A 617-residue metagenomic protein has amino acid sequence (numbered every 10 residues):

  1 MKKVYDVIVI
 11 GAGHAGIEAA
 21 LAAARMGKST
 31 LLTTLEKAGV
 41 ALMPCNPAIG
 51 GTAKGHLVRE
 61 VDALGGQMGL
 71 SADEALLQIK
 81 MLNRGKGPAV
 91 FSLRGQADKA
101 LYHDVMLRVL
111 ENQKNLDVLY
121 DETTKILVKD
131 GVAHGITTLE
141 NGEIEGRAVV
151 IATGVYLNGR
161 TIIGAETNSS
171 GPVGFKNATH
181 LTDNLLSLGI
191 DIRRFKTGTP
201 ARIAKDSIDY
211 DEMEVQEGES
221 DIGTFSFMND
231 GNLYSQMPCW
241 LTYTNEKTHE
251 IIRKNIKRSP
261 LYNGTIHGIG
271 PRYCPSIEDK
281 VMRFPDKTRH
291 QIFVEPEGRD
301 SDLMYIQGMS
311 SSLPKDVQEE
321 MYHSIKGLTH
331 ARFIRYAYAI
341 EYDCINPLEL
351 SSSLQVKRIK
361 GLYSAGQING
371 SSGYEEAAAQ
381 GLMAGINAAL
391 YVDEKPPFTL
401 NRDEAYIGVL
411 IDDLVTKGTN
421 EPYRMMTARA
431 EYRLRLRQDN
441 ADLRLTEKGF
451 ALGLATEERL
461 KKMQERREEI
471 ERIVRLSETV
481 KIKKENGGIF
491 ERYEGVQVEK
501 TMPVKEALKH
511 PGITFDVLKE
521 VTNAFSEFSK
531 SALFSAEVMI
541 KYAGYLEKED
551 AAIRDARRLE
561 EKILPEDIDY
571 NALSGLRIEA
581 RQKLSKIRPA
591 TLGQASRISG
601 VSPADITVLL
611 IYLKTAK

Functional and structural regions predicted by a protein language model:
K2-A15: Beta1/beta-strand and adjacent pyrophosphate-binding region of the FAD-binding site in flavoprotein oxidoreductases
V4, L21-K125, E140, A152-P172 (+4 more regions): Conserved N-terminal/central alpha/beta ligand/cofactor-binding core
I10, E143-G154: Short hydrophobic core segments
E36-A38, T182-E319, T416-P511: An anion/pyrophosphate-binding glycine-rich loop and adjacent beta-alpha core in soluble alpha-beta enzymes
L127-E143: Conserved beta-strand-loop-beta-strand element in the redox core of flavoprotein oxidoreductases
Y305-S371, T399-D412, S529-K583, R588: A glycine-rich dinucleotide-binding beta-alpha-beta segment and adjacent secondary-structure elements that constitute
A377-F398: Internal hydrophobic alpha-helix adjacent to the cofactor/substrate pocket in enzyme cavities
R429, T446-D605, I611-K617: Extended, charge-enriched "interface" segments that sit outside catalytic cores
